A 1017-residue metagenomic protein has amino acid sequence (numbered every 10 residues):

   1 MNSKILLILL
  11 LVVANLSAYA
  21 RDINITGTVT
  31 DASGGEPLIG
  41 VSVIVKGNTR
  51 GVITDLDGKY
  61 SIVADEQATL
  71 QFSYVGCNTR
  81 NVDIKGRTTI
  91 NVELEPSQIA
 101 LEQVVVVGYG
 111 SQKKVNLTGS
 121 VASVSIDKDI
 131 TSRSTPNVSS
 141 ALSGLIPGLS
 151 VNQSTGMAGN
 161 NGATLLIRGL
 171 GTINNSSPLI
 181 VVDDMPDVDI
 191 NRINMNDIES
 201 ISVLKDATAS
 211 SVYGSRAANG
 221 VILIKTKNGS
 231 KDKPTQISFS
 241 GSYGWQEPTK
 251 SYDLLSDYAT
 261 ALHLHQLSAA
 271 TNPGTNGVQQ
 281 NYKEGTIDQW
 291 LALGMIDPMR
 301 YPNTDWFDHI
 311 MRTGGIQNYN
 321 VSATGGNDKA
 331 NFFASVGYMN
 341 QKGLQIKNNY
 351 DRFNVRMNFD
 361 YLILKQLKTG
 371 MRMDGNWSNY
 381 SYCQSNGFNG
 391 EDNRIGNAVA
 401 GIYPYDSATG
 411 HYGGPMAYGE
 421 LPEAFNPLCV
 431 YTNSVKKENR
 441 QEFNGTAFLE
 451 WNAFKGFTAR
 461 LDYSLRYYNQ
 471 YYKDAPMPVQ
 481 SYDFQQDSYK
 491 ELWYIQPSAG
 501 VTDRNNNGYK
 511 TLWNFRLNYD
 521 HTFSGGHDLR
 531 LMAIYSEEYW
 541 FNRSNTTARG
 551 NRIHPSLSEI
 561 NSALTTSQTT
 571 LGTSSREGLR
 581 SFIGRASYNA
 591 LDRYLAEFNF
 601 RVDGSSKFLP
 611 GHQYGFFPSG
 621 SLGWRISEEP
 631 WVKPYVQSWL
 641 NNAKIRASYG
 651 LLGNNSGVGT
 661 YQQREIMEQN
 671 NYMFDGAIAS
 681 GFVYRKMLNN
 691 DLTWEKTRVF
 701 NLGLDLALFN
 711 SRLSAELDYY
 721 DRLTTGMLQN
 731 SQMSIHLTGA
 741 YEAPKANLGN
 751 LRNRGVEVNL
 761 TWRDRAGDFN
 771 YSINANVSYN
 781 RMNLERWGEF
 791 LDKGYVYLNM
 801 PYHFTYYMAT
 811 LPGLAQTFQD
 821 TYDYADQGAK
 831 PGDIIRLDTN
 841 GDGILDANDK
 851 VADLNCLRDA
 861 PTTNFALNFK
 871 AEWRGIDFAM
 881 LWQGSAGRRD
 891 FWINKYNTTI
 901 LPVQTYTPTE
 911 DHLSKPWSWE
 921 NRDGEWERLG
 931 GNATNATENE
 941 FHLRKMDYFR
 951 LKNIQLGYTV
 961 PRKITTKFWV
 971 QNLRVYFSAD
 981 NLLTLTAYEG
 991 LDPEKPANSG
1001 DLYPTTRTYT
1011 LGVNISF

Functional and structural regions predicted by a protein language model:
T28-K46, T69-N78, K85-I130, N152 (+1 more regions): Short, acidic, small-residue-rich periplasmic hinge/interaction motif at the N-terminus of Gram-negative outer-membrane
V29-A32, S120-G144, Q153-G156, L165-G171 (+5 more regions): Short, polar/charged loop or turn motifs at beta-strand boundaries
N48-K59: Short, acidic Ser/Thr/Gly-rich low-complexity loop/linker segments typical of extracellular and cell-surface proteins
D57-V63, T79, T89: Short, surface-exposed beta-strand/beta-hairpin micro-motifs centered on an aromatic residue
Y60-S61, S140, L145, D183-S211: Short acidic/polar hinge/loop motifs at secondary-structure boundaries that mediate gating or recognition
S123, K128-V138, L145-L166, T172-N174 (+9 more regions): Residues embedded in well-ordered regular secondary structure
S177, R352, N358-L367, R372-W377 (+6 more regions): Extracellular/periplasmic, surface-exposed regions of secreted and cell-surface proteins
S238-P298, R765-D859: Conserved small-residue
